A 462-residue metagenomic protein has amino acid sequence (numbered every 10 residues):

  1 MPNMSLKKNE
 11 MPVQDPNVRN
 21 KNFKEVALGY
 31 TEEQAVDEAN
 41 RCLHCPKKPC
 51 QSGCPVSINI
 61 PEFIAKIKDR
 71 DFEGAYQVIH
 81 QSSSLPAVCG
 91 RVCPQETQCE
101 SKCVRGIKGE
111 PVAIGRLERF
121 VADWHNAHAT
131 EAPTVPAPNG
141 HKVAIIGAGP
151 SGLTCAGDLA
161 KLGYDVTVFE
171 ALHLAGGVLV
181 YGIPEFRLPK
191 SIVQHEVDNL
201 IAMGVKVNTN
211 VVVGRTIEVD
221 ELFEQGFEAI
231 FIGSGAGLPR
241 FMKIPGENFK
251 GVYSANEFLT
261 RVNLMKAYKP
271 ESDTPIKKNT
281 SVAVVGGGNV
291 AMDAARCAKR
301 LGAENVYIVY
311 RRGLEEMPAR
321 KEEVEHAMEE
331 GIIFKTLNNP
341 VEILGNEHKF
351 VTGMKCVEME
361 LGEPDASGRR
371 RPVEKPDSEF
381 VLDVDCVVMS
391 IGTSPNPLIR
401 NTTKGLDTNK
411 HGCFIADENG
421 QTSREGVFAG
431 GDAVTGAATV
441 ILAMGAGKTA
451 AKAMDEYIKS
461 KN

Functional and structural regions predicted by a protein language model:
R19-D37, N59-R91, K108-V135, V262-N263 (+1 more regions): Ferredoxin-type iron-sulfur electron-transfer modules in oxidoreductases and energy-metabolism complexes
N40-E62, S84-I107: Local cysteine-cluster metal-coordination motifs and their immediate loop/turn environment, predominantly Fe-S cluster
V121-A137, H195-R215, P239-L301, T408-N419 (+1 more regions): Glycine-rich dinucleotide-binding loop and its adjacent helix/turn
A137, K142-I146, Q194-I244, E342-V351 (+4 more regions): Feature captures the FAD/FMN-dependent oxidoreductase FAD-binding
H141-T167, A291-K299: N-terminal Rossmann-like FAD-binding beta1-loop-alpha1 element of flavoenzymes
D165-V168, L172-M203, V207-N208, A295-E342 (+1 more regions): Rossmann-like dinucleotide-binding cores of NAD(P)H-dependent redox enzymes
N248-N279, P364-A437: FAD-site-proximal beta/loop scaffold in flavoenzymes
A433-K461: A conserved FAD-binding loop/helix module that cradles the flavin
